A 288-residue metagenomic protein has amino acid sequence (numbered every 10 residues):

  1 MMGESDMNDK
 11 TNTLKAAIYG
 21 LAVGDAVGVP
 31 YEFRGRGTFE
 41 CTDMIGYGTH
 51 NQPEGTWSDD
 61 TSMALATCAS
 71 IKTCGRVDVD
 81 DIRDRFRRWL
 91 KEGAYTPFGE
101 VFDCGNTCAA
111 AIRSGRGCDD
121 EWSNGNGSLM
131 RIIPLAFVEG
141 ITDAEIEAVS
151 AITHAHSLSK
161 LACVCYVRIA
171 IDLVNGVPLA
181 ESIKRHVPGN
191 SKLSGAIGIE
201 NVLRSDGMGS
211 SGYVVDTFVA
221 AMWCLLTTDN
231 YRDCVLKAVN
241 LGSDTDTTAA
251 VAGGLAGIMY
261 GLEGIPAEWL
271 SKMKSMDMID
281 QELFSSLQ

Functional and structural regions predicted by a protein language model:
M2-Q288: Structured, active/binding-site neighborhoods that engage oxygen-rich ligands
